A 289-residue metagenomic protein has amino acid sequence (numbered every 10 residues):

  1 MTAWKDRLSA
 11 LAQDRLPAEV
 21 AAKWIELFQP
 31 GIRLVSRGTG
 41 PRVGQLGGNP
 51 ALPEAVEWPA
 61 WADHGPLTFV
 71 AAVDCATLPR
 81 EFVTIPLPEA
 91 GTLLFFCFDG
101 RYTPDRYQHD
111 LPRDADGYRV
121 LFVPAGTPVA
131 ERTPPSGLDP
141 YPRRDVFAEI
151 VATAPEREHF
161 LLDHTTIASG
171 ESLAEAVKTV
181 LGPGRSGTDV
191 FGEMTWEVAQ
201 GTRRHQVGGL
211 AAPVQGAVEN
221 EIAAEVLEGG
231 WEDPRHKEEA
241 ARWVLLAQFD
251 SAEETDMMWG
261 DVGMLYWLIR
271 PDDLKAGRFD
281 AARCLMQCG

Functional and structural regions predicted by a protein language model:
M1-T92, R101, V180-E254, D273 (+1 more regions): An N-terminus-focused feature that recognizes amino-terminal "leader" regions
P79-L161, T166-E171, D273: Hydrophobic, ordered structural segments
E158-L162, I167-V190: Core regions of eukaryotic protease modules
D256-M258: Beta-sandwich interaction modules
G260-G263: Short, surface-exposed coil-to-beta transition loops
W267: Conserved glycine-centered beta->alpha loop in an early N-terminal alpha/beta scaffold
R270: Residue-level signal for threonine
